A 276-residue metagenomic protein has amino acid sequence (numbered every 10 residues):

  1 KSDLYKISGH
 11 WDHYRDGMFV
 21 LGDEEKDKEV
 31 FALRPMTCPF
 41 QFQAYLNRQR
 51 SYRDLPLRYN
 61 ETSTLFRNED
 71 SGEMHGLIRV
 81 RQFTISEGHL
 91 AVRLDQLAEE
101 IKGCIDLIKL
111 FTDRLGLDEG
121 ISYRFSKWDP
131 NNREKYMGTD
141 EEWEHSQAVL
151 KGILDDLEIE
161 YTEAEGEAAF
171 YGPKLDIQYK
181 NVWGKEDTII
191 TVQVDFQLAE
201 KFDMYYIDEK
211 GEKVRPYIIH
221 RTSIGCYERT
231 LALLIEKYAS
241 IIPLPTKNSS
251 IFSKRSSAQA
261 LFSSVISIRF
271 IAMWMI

Functional and structural regions predicted by a protein language model:
K1-R255, I276: NTP/phosphate- and nucleic-acid-binding module
N248-S257, F262-F270, W274: Low-acidity, Ser/Thr- and Arg-rich intrinsically disordered low-complexity segments
